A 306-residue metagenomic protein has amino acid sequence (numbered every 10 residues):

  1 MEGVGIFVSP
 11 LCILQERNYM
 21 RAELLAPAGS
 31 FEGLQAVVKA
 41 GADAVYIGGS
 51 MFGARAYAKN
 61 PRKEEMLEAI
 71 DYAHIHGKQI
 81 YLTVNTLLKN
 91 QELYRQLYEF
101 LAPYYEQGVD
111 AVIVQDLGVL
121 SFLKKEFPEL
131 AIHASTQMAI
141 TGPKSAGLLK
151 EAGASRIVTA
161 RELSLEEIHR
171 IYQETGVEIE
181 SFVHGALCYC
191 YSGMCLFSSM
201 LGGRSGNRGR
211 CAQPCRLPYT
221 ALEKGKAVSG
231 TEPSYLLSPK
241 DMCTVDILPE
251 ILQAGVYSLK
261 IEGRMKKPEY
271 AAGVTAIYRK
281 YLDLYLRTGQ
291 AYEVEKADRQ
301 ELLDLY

Functional and structural regions predicted by a protein language model:
M1-I13, R17-N18: Positively charged N-terminal leader segments that act as targeting/secretion signals
M20-K39, A44-R55, A69-I70, H76-V84 (+5 more regions): Surface-exposed amphipathic alpha-helical tracts and adjacent flexible/coil segments at the periphery of soluble enzymes
A58-L67: Aromatic- and glycine-enriched glycan-recognition loops and surfaces that form the carbohydrate-binding subsites
G118-V119: Alpha-helix capping/helix-boundary segments
A139: Beta/alpha (TIM)-barrel catalytic core signal, keyed to glycine-rich beta->alpha loops juxtaposed to Asp/Glu that bind
P143-K144: Conserved nucleotide-cofactor-binding alpha/beta core module
